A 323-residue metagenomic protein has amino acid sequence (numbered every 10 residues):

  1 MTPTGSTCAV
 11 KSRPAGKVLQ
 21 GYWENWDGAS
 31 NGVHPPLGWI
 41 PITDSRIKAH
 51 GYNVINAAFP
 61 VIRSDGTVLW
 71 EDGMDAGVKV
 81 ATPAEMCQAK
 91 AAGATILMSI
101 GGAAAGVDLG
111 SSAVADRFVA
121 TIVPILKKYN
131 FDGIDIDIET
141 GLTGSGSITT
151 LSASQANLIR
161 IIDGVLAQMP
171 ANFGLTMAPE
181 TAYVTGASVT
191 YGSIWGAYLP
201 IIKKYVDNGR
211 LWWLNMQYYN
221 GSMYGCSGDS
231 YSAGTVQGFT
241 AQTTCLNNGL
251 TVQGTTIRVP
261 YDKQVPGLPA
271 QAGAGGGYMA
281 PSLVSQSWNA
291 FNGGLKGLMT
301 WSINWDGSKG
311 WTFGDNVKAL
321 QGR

Functional and structural regions predicted by a protein language model:
M1-S6: Ser/Thr/Gly/Pro-rich low-complexity, disordered linker/stalk segments of secreted and cell-surface proteins
C8-L246, Y261-P281, N292-L295, G307-L320: Chitinase-like catalytic core of GlcNAc-active glycosidases
N248-R258: Short mixed-charge
V284: Extended hydrophobic
S302: Residues that scaffold, gate, or flank divalent-cation-dependent active/transport sites
